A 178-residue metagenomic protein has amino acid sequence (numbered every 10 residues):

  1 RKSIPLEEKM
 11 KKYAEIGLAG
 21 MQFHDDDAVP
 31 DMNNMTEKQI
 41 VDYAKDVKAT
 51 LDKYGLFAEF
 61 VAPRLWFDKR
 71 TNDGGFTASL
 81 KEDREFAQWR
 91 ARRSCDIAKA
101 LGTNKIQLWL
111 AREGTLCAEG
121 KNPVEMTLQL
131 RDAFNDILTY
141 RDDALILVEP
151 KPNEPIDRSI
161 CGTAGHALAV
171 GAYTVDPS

Functional and structural regions predicted by a protein language model:
R1, D26-A28, P63-W66, A111-E113 (+2 more regions): Active-site beta-loop-alpha junctions enriched in small/polar residues
R1-K99, K105: N-terminal pre-domain/capping segments
E7-E8, E37, E59, E82-E85 (+5 more regions): Glutamate identity and glutamate-enriched acidic tracts
I16, D46, T50-Y54, A100 (+2 more regions): Alpha-helical structural signal in soluble globular domains
D73-F76, Q107-C117, N153-D157: A broadly tuned preference for mixed-charge, low-complexity surface segments
F86-E125, L138: Long, hydrophobic, well-ordered secondary-structure blocks that form the structural core and pocket-lining surfaces
L116-S178: Acidic/histidine-rich catalytic cores of soluble enzymes
